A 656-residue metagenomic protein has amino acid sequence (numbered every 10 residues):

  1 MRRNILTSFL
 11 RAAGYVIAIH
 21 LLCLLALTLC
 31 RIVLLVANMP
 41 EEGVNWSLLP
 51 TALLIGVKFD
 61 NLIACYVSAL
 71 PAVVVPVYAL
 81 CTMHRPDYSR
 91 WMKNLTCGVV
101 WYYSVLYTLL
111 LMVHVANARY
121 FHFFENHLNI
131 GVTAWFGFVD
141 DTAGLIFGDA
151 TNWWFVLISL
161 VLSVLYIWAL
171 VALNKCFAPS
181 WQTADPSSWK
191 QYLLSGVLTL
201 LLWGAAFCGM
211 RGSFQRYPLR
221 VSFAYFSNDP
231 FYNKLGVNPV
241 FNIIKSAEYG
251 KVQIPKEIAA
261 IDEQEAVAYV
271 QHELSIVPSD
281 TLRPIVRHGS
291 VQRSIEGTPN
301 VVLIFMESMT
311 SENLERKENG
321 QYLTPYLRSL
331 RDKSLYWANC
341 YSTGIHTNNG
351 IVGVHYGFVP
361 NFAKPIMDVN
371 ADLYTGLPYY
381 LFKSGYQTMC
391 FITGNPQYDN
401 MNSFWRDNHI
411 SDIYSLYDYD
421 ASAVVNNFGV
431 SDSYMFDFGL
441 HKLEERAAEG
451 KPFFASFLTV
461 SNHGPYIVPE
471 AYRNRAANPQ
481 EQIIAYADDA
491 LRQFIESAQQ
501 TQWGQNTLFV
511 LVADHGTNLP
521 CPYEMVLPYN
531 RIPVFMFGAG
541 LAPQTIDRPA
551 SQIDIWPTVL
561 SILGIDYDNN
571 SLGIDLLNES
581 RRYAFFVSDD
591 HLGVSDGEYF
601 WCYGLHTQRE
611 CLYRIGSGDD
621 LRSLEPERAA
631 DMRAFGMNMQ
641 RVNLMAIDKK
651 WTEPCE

Functional and structural regions predicted by a protein language model:
R2, L6, L10, A259 (+3 more regions): Intrinsic-disorder-associated interaction segments
R2-P255: Transmembrane and membrane-interface helices of multi-pass, inner-membrane envelope-modifying transferases
A26, F136-D140, V237-V240, E263-V267 (+4 more regions): Alpha-helix initiation and N-capping motif
G56, L145, A172, C176 (+10 more regions): Residues that form generic nucleotide/phosphate-binding pockets
D87-W91, V221, I254-E265, I366-N370 (+1 more regions): Short alpha-helical "patches" and their helix-cap loops
F138, D229, G236-F241, K245-G289 (+2 more regions): The feature marks either
E273-E656: Solvent-exposed soluble domains appended to multi-pass membrane proteins
